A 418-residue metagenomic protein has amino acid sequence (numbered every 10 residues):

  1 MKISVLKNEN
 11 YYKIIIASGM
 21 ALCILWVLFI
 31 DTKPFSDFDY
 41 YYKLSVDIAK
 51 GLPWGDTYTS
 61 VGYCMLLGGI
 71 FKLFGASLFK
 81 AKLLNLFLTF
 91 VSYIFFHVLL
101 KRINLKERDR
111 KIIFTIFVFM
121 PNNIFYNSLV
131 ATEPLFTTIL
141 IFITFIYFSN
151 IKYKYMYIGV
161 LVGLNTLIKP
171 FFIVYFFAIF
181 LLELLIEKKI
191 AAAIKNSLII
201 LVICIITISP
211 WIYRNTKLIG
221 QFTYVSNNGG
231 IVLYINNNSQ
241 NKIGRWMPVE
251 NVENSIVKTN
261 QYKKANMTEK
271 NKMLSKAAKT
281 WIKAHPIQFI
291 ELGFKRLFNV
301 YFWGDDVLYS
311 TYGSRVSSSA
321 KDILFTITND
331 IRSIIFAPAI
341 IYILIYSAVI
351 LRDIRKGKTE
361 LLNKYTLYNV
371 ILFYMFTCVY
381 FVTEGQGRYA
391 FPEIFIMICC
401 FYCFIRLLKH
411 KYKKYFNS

Functional and structural regions predicted by a protein language model:
V27-G55, S197-K264: Juxtamembrane membrane-water interface segments immediately following transmembrane helices in multi-pass
Y58, L83-L88, T115-F142, Y147 (+2 more regions): Multi-pass, polyprenyl lipid-linked donor-dependent membrane glycosyltransferases
V61, M65, G75-I94, Y126 (+2 more regions): Loop-to-helix entry region of an early transmembrane alpha helix in multi-pass inner-membrane enzymes
K80, F289-Y374: Membrane-interface anchor segments at the N-terminal boundary of transmembrane helices in multi-pass membrane enzymes
L83-N104, T138, F142, I341-A348: Transmembrane-helix motifs of polytopic, lipid-linked glycan transferases
Y93-F119, T137-T138, Y157, K364: Transmembrane-helix signature of polytopic, membrane-embedded enzymes that assemble or transfer cell-envelope glycans
F114-T115, Y155-P170, I179-F180, I203-T207: Membrane-interface alpha helices of multi-pass inner-membrane proteins
F222-Y312: Membrane-proximal stem/loop segments at transmembrane-domain junctions that anchor or position
